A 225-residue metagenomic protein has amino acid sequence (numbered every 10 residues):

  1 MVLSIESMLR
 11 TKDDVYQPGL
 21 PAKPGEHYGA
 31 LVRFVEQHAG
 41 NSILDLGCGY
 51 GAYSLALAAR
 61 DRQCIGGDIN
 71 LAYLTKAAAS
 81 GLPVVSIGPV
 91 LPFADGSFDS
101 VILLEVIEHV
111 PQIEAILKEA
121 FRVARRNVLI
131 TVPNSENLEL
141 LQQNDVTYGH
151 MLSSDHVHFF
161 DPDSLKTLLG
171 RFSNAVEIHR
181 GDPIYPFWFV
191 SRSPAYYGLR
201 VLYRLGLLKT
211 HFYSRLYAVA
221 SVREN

Functional and structural regions predicted by a protein language model:
M1-A94, S100, L104, L117 (+4 more regions): Conserved N-terminal segment of class I S-adenosyl-L-methionine
P24, L71, V110-P111, E136: A structural helix-start
L104-I107, T131: Residues lining the SAM
E108-P111, F160: Residue-level signal for the nucleotide or nucleotide-sugar donor/cofactor binding architecture
P111-A115, L140: Short N-terminal helix/helix-N-cap motif within the alpha/beta-hydrolase-1
E114-L129: A short glycine-rich, Lys/Arg-flanked "PGG" loop and its adjoining helix->strand segment in the class I
L129-H156: Conserved class I S-adenosyl-L-methionine
